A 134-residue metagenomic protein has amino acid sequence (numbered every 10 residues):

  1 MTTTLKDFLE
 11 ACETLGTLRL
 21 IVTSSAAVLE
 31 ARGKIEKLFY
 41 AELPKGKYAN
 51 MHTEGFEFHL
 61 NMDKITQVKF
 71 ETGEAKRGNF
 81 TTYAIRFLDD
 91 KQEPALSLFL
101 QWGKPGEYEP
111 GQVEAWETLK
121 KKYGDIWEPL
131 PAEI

Functional and structural regions predicted by a protein language model:
M1-I134: Surface-exposed, interaction-prone regions used to assemble/regulate multi-protein complexes
